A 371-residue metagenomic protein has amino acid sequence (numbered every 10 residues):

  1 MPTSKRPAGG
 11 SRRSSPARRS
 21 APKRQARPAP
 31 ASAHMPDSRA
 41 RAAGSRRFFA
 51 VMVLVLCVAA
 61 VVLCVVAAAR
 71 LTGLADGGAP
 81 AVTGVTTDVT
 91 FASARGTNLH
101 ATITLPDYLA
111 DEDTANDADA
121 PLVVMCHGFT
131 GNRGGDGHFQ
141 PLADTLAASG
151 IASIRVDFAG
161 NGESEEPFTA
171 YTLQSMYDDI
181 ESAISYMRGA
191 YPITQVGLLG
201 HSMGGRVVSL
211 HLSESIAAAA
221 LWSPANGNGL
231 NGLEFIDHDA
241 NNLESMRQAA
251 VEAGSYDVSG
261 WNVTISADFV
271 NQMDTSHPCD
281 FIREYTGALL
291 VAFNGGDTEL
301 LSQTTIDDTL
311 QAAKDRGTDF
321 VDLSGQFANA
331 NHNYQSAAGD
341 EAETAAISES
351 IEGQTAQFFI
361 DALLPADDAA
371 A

Functional and structural regions predicted by a protein language model:
G73-D117, I347: N-terminal cap/lid segment of alpha/beta-hydrolase-fold proteins
L99, R206, S215-A362: The alpha/beta-hydrolase serine catalytic core
A120, H127-N132: Active-site glycine-rich loops that stabilize anionic/oxyanionic intermediates across multiple enzyme folds
G131-A143, F158, S302-T304: The serine-hydrolase catalytic nucleophile loop
R133-G135, N161-P192, A345-A346: Catalytic nucleophile-loop/oxyanion-hole region of alpha/beta-hydrolase and closely related hydrolase-like folds
A143-E165: Conserved alpha/beta-hydrolase
Y191-S202: Alpha/beta-hydrolase fold nucleophile elbow
G200-L210: Glycine-rich nucleophile elbow surrounding the catalytic serine of serine-hydrolase chemistry
